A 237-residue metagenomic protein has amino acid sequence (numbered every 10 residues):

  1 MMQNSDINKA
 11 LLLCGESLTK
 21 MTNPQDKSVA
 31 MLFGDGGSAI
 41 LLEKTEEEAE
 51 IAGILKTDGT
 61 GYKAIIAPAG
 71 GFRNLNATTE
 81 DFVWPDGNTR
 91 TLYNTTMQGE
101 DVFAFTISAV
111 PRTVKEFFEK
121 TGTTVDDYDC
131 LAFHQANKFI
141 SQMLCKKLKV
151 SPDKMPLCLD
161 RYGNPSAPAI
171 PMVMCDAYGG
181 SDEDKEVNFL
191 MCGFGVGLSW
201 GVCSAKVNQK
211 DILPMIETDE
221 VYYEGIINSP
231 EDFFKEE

Functional and structural regions predicted by a protein language model:
M1-D6, I107-V114, D129-E237: Claisen-condensing/thiolase-fold acyl-transfer catalytic domains that form or cleave C-C bonds in fatty acid
Q3-D6, C14-G15, K20, D58-A64 (+1 more regions): Acyl-CoA/ACP chain-elongation machinery
S5-G37: Flexible, glycine-rich active-site loops centered on histidine and acidic residues that chelate a metal or position
L12-L18, T79-N88, I140-P152: Acidic-glycine-rich active-site phosphate/pyrophosphate-binding loop
C14-T19, K56-G59, R161-G163, G193-L198: Acidic, glycine-rich active-site loops and adjacent beta-strand->loop/helix elements that engage anionic groups
D26-A104, S108, R112, K206-E237: Condensing-enzyme catalytic core mediating Claisen C-C bond formation in acyl metabolism
G122-D127: Short, surface-exposed connector motifs at secondary-structure boundaries
